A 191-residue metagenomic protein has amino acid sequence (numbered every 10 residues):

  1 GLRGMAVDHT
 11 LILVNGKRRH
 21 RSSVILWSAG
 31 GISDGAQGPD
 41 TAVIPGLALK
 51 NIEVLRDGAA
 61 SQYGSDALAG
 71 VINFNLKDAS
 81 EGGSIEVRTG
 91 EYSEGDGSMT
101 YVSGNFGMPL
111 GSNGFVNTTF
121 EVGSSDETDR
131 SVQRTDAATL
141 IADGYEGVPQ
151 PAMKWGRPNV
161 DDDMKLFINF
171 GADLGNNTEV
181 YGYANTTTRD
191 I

Functional and structural regions predicted by a protein language model:
G1, L13, P39-A42, D66-V87 (+1 more regions): N-terminal periplasmic accessory domains that precede and gate Gram-negative outer-membrane beta-barrel machines
G1-V24: Extracytoplasmic beta-strand/coil segments of soluble accessory domains associated with Gram-negative outer-membrane
M5-A6, L26, Y63-L68, S98 (+1 more regions): Short, glycine-/polar-rich solvent-exposed loops and beta-turns at beta-strand/coil boundaries
V7, G46-L49, K77, G111-N113 (+1 more regions): Outer-membrane beta-barrel channels and translocator barrels
D8-H9, R19-R21, G58-Q62, Y92-E94 (+2 more regions): Short beta-strands and strand-coil junctions in structured, solvent-facing domains, enriched
K17-R56: Short acidic/polar hinge/loop motifs at secondary-structure boundaries that mediate gating or recognition
S33-A36, V54-L55, E86-T89, E146-K154: Extracytoplasmic loops and strand-loop junctions of Gram-negative outer membrane beta-barrel proteins
E81-S84, E94-I191: Transmembrane beta-barrel wall of Gram-negative outer-membrane proteins
